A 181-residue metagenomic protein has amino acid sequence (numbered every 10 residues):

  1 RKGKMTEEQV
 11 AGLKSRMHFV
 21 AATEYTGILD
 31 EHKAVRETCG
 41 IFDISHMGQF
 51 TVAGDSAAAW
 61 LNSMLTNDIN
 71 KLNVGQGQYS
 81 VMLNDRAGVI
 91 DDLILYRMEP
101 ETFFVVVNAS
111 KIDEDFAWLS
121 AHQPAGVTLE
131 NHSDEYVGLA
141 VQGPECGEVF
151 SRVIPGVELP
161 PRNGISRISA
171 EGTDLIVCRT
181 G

Functional and structural regions predicted by a protein language model:
R1-G181: Glycine/proline-enriched, intrinsically flexible loops and inter-domain linkers
